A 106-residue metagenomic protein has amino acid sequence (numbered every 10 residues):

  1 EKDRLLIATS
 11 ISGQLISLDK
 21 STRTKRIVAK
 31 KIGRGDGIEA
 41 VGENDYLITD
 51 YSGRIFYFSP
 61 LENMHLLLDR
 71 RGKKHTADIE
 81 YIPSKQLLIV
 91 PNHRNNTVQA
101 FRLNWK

Functional and structural regions predicted by a protein language model:
E1-R4, T9-S12, A29-D45, T49-S52 (+1 more regions): Beta-rich, blade/repeat-based domains predominating in secreted/periplasmic proteins but also intracellular
L6, I16, R26, L47 (+3 more regions): General beta-strand recognition
I11-Q14, S52-I55, R94-T97: Loop/turn residues immediately N-terminal
D19-R23, F58-N63, R102-K106: Short loop/turn segments that connect beta-strands within beta-propeller blades
R23-K30, N63-D69: A short beta-strand motif characteristic of beta-propeller blades
T76-K106: Blade-level signature of beta-propeller repeat domains, shared across WD40, Kelch, NHL, RCC1 and BNR/Asp-box propellers
